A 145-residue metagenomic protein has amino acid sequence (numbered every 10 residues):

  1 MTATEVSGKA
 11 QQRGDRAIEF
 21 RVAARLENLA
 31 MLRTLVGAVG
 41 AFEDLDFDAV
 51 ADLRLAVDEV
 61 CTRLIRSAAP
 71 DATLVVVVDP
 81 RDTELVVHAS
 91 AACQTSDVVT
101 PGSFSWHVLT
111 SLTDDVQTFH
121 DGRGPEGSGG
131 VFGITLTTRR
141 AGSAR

Functional and structural regions predicted by a protein language model:
M1-A51: Bergerat-fold GHKL ATPase/HATPase_c domain
M1-E19, R63-R145: Conserved beta-strand-loop-beta-strand hairpin that lines the nucleotide-binding pocket of ATP/GTP-utilizing enzymes
F47-P70: Conserved ATP-binding N-box helix of the HATPase_c
